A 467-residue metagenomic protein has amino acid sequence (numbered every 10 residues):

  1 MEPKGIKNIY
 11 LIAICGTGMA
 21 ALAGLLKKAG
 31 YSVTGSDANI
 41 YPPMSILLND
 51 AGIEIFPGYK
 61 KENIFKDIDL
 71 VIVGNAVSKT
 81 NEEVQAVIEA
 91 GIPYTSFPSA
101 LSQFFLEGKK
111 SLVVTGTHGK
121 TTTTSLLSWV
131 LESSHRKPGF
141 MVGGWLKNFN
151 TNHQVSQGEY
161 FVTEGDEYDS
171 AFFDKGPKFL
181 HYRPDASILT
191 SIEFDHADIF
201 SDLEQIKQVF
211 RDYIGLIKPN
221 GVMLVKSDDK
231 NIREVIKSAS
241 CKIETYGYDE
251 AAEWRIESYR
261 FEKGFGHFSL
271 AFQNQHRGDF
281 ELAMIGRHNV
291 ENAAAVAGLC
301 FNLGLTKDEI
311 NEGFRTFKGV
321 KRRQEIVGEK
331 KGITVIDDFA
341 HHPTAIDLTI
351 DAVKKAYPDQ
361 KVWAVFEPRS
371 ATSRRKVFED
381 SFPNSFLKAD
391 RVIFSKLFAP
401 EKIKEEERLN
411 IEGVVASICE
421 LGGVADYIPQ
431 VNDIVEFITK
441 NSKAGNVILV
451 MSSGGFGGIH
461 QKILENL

Functional and structural regions predicted by a protein language model:
M1-I40, L48-E54, V71, E89-I92 (+5 more regions): ATP-dependent carboxylate-amine ligase
L25-K28, E62-K66, N75, K79-V225 (+4 more regions): Phosphate-binding loop of NTP-binding sites
N39, F56-Y59, T95-S102, M141-W145 (+4 more regions): Beta-strand->loop->alpha-helix junctions that form or flank phosphate-binding loops in nucleotide-handling enzymes
I40-M44, N63-I64, S78-T80, N148-F149 (+4 more regions): Short, charged/polar "capping" segments at the starts of alpha-helices and the immediately preceding loops
D50-F56, V73-G74, N81-V84: Cofactor-cradling patches in redox/metallo enzymes
E107-L112, Y248, F272-L282, G328-I333: Glycine/charged-rich beta-loop-alpha catalytic/anionic-binding loops adjacent to active sites
G158, P184, W254, G266-F268 (+2 more regions): Change "...and in nucleic-acid phosphodiester-cleaving endonucleases..." to "...and in nucleic-acid processing enzymes
R260-H276: Acidic-glycine-rich active-site phosphate/pyrophosphate-binding loop
